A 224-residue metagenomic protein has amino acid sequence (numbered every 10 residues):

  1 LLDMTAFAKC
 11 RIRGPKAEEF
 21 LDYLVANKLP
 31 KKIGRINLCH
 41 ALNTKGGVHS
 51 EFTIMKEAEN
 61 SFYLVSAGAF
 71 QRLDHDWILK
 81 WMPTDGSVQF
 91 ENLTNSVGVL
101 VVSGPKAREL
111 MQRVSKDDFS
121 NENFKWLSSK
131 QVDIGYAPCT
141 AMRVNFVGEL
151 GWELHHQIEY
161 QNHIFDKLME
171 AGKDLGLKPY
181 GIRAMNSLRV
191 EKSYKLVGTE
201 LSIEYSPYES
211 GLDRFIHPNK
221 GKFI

Functional and structural regions predicted by a protein language model:
L1-L42, G47-H49: Acidic, proline/glycine-enriched N-terminal capping motif
L2-P15, I54-Y63, V102: N-terminal glycine-rich flavin-associated loop
F7, L38, E51, V97 (+1 more regions): Short, acidic/polar N-cap/turn motifs at the starts of alpha helices
M55-I224: Conserved, structured C-terminal
